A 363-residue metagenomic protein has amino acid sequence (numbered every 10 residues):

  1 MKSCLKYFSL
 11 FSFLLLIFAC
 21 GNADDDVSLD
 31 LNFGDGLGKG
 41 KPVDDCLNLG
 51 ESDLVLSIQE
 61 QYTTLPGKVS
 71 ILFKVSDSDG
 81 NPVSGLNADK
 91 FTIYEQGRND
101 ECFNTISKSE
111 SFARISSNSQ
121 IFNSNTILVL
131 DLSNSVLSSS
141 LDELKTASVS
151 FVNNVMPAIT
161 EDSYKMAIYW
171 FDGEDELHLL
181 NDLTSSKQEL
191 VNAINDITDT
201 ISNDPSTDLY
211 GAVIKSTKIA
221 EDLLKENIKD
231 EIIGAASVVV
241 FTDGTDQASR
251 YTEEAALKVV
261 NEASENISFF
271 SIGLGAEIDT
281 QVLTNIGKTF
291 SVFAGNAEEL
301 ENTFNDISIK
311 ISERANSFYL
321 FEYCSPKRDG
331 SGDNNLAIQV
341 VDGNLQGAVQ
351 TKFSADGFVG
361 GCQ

Functional and structural regions predicted by a protein language model:
M1-A19: Sec-dependent bacterial lipoprotein signal peptides
L16-G50, C362: Bacterial Sec-dependent N-terminal signal peptides
G21, F290, A294-Q363: C-terminal "exit" segments of structured domains
Q59-I127, L132-L141, C362: Acidic, polar low-complexity linker/tail segments
S70, E176-A235, S271-Q281, N302-T303: Von Willebrand factor
S119-S186, A212-S216, S237-T242, F270: Von Willebrand factor
L132-L137, D172-L177, D199-P205, D243-A248 (+3 more regions): Solvent-exposed loop/turn segments at secondary-structure junctions within structured extracellular/periplasmic domains
K229, G234-S237, F241-G295, E299-K310: VWA/integrin I-like adhesion module and closely mimicked acidic/polar interface patches used
